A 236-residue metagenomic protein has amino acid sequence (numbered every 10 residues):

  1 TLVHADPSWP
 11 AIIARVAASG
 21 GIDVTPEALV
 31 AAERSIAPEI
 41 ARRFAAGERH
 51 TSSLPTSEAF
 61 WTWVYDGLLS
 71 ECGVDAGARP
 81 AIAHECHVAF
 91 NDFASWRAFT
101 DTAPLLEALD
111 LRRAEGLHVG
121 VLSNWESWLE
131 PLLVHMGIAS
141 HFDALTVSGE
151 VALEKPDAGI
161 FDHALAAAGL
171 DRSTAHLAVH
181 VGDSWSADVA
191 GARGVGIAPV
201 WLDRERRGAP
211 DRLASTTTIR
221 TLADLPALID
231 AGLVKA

Functional and structural regions predicted by a protein language model:
T1-T100, P104, E115: N-terminal helical cap/lid subdomain that shapes the substrate entry/recognition surface in HAD-like hydrolases
E27, V74-R79, A103, E107-A108 (+1 more regions): Asp-based, Mg2+/Mn2+-dependent phosphohydrolase catalytic module
